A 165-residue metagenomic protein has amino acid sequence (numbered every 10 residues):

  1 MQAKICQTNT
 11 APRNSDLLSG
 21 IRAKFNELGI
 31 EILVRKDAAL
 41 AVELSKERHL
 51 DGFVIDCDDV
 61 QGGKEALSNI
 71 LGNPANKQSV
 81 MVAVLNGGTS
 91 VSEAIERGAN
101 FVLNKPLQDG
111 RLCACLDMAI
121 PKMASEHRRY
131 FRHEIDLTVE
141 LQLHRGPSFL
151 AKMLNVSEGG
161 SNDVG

Functional and structural regions predicted by a protein language model:
M1-Q7, A11-I32, E47, T89-L154: N-terminal helix initiation/capping motif
C6, S79-V80: Residue-level recognition of the N-termini of beta-strands and the immediately preceding loop/turn
T10, M81-A83: Structural beta-sheet core signal
L18, A41-V42, L50-N76, L85-G88: Conserved phosphotransfer microenvironments
R35-A39: Conserved Asp/Asn-Gly motif in the active-site loop of CheY-like receiver
A75-Q78, G159: Short helix-terminating capping/connector loops at secondary-structure junctions
G159-G165: Short alpha-helix capping/helix-loop boundary micro-motifs
